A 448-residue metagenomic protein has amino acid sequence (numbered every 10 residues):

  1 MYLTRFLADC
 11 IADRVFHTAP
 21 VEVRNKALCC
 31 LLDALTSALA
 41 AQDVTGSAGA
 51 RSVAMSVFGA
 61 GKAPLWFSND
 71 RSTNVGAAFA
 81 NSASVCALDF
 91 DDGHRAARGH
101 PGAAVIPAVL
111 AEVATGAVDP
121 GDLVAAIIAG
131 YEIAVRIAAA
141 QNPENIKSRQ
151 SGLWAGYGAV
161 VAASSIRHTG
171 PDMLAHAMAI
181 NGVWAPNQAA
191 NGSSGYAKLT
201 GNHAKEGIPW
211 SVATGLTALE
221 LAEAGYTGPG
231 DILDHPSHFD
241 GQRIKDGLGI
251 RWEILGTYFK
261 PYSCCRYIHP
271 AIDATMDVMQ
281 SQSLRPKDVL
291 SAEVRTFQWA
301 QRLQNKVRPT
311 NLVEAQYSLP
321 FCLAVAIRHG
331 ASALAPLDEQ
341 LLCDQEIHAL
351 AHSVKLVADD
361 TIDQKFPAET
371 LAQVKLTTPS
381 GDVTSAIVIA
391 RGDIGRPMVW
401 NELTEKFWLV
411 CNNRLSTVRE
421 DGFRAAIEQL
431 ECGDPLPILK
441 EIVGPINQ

Functional and structural regions predicted by a protein language model:
M1-R98, Y196-A213, E220-Q448: Terminal-appendage/accessory-domain detector
V15, L39, L88-D91, E112 (+4 more regions): Structural motif corresponding to the C-terminal cap of alpha-helices
R24, L28, L32, V105 (+3 more regions): Hydrophobic face of alpha-helices
K26-A27, H100, A104, R149-A155 (+1 more regions): Hydrophobic alpha-helical transmembrane segments of integral membrane proteins, especially multi-pass transporters
A41, V109-G116, V160-R167, A218-L221 (+2 more regions): Well-ordered alpha-helical scaffold segments within catalytic/enzyme domains
S84-I137: Hydrophobic alpha-helical hairpins/lids featuring a short glycine-rich hinge
G102-L110, A155-A162, V212-L216, P270: Well-ordered alpha-helical segments within folded domains of soluble proteins
A114-S211, D231: Glycine-rich, mobile lid/loop segments that gate access to catalytic sites or pores
